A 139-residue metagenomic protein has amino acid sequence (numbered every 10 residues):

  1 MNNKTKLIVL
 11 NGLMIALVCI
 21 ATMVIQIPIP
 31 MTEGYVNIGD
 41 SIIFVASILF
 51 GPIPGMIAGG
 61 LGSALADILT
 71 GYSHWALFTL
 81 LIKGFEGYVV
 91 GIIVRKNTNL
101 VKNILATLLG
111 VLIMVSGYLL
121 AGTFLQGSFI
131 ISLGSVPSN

Functional and structural regions predicted by a protein language model:
M1-N139: Loop-helix junctions at membrane interfaces
